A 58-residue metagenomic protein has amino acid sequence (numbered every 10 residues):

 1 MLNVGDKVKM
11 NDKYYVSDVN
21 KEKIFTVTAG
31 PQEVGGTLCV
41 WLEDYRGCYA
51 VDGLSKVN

Functional and structural regions predicted by a protein language model:
K7-V57: Basic/aromatic-rich interaction segments and small domains that mediate binding to polyanionic partners
